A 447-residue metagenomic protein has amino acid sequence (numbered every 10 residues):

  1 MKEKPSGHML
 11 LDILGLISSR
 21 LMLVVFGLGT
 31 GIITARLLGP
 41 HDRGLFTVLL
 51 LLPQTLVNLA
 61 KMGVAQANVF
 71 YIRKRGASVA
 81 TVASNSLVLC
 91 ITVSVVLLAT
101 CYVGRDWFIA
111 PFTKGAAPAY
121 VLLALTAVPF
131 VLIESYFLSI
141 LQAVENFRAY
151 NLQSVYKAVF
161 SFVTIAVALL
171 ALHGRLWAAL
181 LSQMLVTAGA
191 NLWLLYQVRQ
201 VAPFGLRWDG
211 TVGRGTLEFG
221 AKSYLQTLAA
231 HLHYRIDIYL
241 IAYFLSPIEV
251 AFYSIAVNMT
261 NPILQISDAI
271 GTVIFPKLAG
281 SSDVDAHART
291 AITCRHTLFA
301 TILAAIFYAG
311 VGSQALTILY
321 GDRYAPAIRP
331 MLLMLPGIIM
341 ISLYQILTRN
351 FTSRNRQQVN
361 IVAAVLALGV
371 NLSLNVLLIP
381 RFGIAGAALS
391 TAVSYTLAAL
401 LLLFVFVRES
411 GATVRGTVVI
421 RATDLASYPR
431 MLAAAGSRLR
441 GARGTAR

Functional and structural regions predicted by a protein language model:
M1-P5, M9, R148, L152 (+5 more regions): Interhelical loop/hinge segments that connect adjacent transmembrane helices in multipass membrane
S6, Y71-K74, F130-V155, P336-A363: Membrane-interface junctions at transmembrane-helix termini in multi-pass inner-membrane proteins
G7-A65, S94, Y102, F162 (+2 more regions): Signature of the first transmembrane helix
L11-L23, L49, N58-D106, G115 (+2 more regions): Membrane-water interface segments that mark the loop-to-transmembrane alpha-helix transition
G27, A60-A77, A143, A256 (+2 more regions): Helix-loop junctions and terminal segments of transmembrane helices in multi-pass membrane transport/translocation
H41, R105-A124, G310-I339: Interfacial segments at transmembrane-helix termini and the short loops linking adjacent helices
L50-N58, Y253-F275, A300-A304, M334-I341: Transmembrane helix-bundle signature of multi-pass secondary active exporters and lipid flippases
P118, L122, N151-Q200, L366-V370 (+1 more regions): Hydrophobic alpha-helical transmembrane segments
